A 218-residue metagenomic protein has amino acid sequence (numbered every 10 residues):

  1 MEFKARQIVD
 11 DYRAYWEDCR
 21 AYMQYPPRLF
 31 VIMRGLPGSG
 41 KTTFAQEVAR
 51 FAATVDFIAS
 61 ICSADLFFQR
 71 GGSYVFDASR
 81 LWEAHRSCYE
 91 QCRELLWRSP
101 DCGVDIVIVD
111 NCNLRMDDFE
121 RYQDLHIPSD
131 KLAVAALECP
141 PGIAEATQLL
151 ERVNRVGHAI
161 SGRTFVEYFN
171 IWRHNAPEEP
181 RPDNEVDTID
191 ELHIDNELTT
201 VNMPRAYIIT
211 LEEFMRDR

Functional and structural regions predicted by a protein language model:
M1-M23: N-terminal pre-Walker A segment at the start of P-loop NTPase domains
R20-P27, S99-C102: Phosphate-binding P-loop
F30, D124-R218: Conserved GTP-binding G-domain of TRAFAC-class P-loop NTPases and closely related GTPase folds
M33: Hydrophobic anchor at the beta1->P-loop junction of P-loop NTPases
L36-P37: The conserved Walker
G40: Conserved glycine(s) of the Walker
T43-C102, E145, L149-R152: Conserved substrate/cofactor phosphate-moiety recognition/catalytic segment in nucleotide-dependent phosphotransferases
I108-Y122: Acidic, metal-coordinating catalytic cores used for nucleic-acid/nucleotide bond scission and strand-transfer chemistry
